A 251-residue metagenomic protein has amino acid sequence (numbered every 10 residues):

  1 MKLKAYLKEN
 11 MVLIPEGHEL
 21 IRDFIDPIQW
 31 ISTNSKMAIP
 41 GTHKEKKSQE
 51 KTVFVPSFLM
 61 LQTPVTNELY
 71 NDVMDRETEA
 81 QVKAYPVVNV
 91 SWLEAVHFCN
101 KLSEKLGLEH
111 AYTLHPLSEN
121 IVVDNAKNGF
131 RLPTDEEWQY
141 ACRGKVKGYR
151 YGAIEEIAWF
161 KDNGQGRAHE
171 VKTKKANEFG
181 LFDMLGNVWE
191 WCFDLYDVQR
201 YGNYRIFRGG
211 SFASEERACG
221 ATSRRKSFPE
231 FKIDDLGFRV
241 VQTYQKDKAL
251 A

Functional and structural regions predicted by a protein language model:
M1-L3, K248-A251: Enriched but not universal
K2-E79, P86-S103, G186, Y244: A short glycine-rich, aromatic-capped structural motif
E9, S57, N128-G129, G237: Conserved catalytic motifs of the protein kinase core domain
R22, N67-L69, Q139-C142, Q199 (+1 more regions): Short catalytic/ligand-binding loop motif for oxyanion handling, primarily in non-cytosolic enzymes, centered on
D23, K161, F193, Q242-Y244: Residue-level signal for short segments within beta-strands and strand-turn junctions of well-structured beta-sheet
L59-L61, C192, R239-V241: Residues within well-ordered beta-strands of beta-sheet-rich folds
Q81, W92-R225, P229-D234: Functional-site microenvironments in short loops/helix caps that host divalent-cation chemistry
D234-L250: Short, structured beta-strand segments at or near domain termini in extracellular proteins/domains
